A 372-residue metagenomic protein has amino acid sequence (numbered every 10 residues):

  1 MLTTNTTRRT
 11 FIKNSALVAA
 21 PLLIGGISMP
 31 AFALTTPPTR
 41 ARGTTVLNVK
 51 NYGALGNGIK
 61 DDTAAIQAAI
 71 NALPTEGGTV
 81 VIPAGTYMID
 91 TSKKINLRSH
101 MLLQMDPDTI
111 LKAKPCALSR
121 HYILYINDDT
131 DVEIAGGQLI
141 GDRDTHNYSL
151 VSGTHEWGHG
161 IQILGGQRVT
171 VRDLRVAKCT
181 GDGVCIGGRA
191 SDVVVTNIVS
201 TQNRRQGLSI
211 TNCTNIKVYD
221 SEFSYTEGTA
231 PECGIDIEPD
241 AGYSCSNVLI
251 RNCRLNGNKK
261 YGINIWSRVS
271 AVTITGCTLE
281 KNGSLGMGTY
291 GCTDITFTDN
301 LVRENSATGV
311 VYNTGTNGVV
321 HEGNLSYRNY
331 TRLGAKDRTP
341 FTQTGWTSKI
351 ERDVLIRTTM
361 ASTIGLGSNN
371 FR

Functional and structural regions predicted by a protein language model:
M1-P21: N-terminal secretory signal peptides and thylakoid transit peptides that target proteins across membranes
A16, N71-T75, V176, S200: Residue-level signal for alpha-helix termini/capping positions
G26-N51: C-terminal segment of N-terminal export signals and the immediately downstream linker at the start of the mature
V49-P83: Acidic Gly/Asp/Thr-rich repetitive segments characteristic of extracellular carbohydrate-active and adhesion proteins
T63-T75, M88-L102, L111-A135, D144-R168 (+2 more regions): Extracellular beta-strand-rich solenoid/capping regions of secreted or surface-exposed proteins that bind or remodel
V81, M88, N96, Q104 (+16 more regions): Extracellular beta-strand solenoid repeats
T91-K93, A113-Y122, R143-S149, H159 (+9 more regions): Short glycine/acidic-rich loop motifs that flank beta-strands on beta-rich extracellular proteins
D106-T109, T130-G141, Q167-K178, A190-Q206 (+7 more regions): Right-handed parallel beta-helix
